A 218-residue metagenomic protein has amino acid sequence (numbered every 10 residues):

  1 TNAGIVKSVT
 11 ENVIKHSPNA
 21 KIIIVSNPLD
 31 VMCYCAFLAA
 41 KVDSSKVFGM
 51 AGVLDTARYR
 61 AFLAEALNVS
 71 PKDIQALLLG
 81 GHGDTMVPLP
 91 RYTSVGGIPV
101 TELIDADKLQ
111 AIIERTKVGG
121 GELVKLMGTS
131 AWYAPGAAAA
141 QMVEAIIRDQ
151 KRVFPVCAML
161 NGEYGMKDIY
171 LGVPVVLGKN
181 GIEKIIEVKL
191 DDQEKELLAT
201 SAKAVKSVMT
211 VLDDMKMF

Functional and structural regions predicted by a protein language model:
T1-R60: Rossmann-like NAD(P)(H) cofactor-binding subdomain of soluble oxidoreductases
A39-K46, L54-F218: C-terminal substrate-binding/catalytic lobe of Rossmann-fold NAD(P)-dependent dehydrogenases
